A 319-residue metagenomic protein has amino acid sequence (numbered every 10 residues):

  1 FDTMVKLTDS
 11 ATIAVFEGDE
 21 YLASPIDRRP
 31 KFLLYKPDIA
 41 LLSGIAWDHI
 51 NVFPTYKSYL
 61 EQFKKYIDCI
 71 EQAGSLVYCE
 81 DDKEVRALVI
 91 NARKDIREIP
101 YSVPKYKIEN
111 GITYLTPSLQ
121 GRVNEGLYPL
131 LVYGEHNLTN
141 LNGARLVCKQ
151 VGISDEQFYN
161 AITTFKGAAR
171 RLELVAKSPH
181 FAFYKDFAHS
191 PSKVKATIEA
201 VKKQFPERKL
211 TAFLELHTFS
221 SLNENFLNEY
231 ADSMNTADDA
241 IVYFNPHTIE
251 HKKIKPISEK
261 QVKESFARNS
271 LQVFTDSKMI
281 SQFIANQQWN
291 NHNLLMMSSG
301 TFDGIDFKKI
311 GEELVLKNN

Functional and structural regions predicted by a protein language model:
F1, G18-I26, S58-E61, P100 (+2 more regions): Short gly/ser/thr-rich secondary-structure transition/capping motifs
F1-K6, N137: Conserved phosphate-binding catalytic cores of ATP/NTP-utilizing and phosphoryl-transfer enzymes
I13-P25, F183-H189: Switch II (G3) loop of P-loop NTPases
V15, K36-F183, E207-R208, K260-E264 (+1 more regions): Acidic, Mg2+-coordinating active-site environments of NTP-dependent enzymes
E20-L22, A46-W47, D82, A188-S190 (+1 more regions): Short, glycine/acidic-enriched loop or turn micro-motifs at the edges of active sites
Y21-K36, S192-A200: Switch II of P-loop NTPase G domains
I39, K64, I90-R97, G143-N319: ATP-dependent carboxylate-amine ligase
